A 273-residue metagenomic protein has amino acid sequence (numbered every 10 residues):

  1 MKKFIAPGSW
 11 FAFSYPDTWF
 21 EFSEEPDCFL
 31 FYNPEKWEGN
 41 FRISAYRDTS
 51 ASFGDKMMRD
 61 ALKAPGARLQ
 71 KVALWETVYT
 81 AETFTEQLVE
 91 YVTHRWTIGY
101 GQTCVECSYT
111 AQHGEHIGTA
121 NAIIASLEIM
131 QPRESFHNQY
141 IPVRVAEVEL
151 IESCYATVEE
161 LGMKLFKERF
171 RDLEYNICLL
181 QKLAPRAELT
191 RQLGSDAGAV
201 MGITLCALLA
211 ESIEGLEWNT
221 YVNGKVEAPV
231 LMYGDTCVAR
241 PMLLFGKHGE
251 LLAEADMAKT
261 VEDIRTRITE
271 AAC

Functional and structural regions predicted by a protein language model:
K2-D60: Secretory pathway targeting signatures of secreted, lumenal, and periplasmic proteins
P7, M57-H113: Signature of long, low-cysteine stretches enriched in small and polar/charged residues
W19, C107-Q139: Surface-exposed amphipathic alpha-helical segments
F22-S23, K71, N219-V222: Short beta-strand
D27, A187-D235: Amphipathic, interaction-prone secondary-structure segments
G39-K56, R171-I203: Short, well-structured hydrophobic secondary-structure segments
Q139-S195: N-terminal low-complexity, intrinsically disordered segments
A228-C273: A recognition module on extended beta-rich or small alphabeta surfaces enriched in W/G with H and D/E
